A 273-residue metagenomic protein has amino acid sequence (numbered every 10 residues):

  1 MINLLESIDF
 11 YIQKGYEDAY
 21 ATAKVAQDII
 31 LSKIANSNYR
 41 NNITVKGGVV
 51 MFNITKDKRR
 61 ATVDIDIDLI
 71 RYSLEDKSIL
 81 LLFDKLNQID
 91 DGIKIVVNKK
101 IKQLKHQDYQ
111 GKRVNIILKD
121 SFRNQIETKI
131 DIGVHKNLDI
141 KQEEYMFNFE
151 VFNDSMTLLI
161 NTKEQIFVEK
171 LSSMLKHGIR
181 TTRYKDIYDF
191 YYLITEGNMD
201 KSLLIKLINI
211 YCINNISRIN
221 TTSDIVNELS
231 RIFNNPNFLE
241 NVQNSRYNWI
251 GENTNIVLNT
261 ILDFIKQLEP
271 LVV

Functional and structural regions predicted by a protein language model:
M1-I43, N53-A61, I65, L69-V273: Structured mid-to-C-terminal alpha-helical surface segments
V45-V49: Glycine-rich beta-strand-to-loop/alpha-helix junction loops that act as flexible
